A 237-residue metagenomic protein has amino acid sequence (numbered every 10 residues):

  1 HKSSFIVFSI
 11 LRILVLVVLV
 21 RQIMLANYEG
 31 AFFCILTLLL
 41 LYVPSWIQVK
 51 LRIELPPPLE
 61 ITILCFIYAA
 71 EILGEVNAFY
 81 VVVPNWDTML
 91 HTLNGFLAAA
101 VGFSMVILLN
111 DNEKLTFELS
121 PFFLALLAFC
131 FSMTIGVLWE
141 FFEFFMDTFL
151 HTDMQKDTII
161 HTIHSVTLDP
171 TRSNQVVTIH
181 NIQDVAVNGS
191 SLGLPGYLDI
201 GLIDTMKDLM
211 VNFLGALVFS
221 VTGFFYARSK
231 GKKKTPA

Functional and structural regions predicted by a protein language model:
H1-I10: N-terminal membrane topogenic signal
I23-Y28, K50-I53, V76-W86: Membrane-interface helix caps and helix-loop-helix hairpins in membrane proteins
F33-I35, E54-C65, T88-T92: Cytoplasmic-side transmembrane-helix entry/capping segments in multi-pass membrane proteins
L41-S45, F66-E71, A128, S132-W139 (+1 more regions): Alpha-helical transmembrane segments of multi-pass membrane proteins
W46-P58, K114-L119: Membrane-interface helix-boundary motifs at transmembrane edges
P56, F117-I135: Interfacial segments of alpha-helical transmembrane regions
V76-D87, G136-V137, F141-F219: Interfacial helix-loop-helix junctions of multi-pass membrane proteins
L93-N110, F149-M154, L214-R228: Membrane-interfacial alpha-helical segments at the cytosolic side of multi-pass membrane proteins
